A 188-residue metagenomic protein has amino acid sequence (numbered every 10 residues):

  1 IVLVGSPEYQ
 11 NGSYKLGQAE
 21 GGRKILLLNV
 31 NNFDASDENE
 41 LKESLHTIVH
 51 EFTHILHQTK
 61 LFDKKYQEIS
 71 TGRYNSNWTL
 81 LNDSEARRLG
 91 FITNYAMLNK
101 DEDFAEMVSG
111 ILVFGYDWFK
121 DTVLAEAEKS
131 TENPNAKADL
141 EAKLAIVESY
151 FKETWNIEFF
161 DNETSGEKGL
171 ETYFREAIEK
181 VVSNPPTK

Functional and structural regions predicted by a protein language model:
I1-L27: Auxiliary, metal-adjacent structural segments of Zn-dependent hydrolase domains
V2, I25-N29, I55-H57, D103-I111: Structural recognition of the beta-strand scaffold that forms the well-ordered cores of secreted hydrolase catalytic
S6-N11, N32-A35, H54, F62-D63 (+2 more regions): Solvent-exposed loop/turn segments at secondary-structure junctions within structured extracellular/periplasmic domains
N29-V49: Short pre-active-site segment immediately N-terminal to the catalytic Zn-binding motif
L41, L45, D101, K143: Hydrophobic (often cysteine-bearing) scaffold residues that line and stabilize catalytic clefts of nucleotide/cofactor
K42-F62, A105: Active-site recognition of the HExxH zinc-binding catalytic motif
K60-D117: Post-HExxH zinc-binding segment in Zn-dependent metallohydrolases
M107-K188: Pan-zinc metallopeptidase signature
